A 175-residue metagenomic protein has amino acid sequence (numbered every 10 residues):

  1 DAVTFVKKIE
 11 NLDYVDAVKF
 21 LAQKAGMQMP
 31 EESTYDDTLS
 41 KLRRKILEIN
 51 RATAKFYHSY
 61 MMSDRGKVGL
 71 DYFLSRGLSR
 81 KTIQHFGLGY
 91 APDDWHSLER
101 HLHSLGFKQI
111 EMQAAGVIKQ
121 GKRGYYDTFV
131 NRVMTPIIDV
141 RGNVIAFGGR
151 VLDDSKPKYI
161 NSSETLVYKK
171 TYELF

Functional and structural regions predicted by a protein language model:
D1-F5, A52-F56, V68-Y72, S97-L98: A general alpha-helix detector
D1-K19: Short Cys/His-based metal-binding microdomains
I9-L12, K24-Q28, R76, L105 (+2 more regions): Conserved, well-folded catalytic cores of nucleic-acid-processing and energy-transducing macromolecular machines
D13-Y14, S79-R80, K108: Helix N-cap / loop-to-helix initiation motif
D16-V68: Conserved active-site segments centered on acidic
T38-A52, D71, P92-F175: Phosphate-handling DNA/RNA-contact segment within nucleic-acid enzymes
S59, R65, L70-D71, S75 (+3 more regions): N-acyltransferase acceptor-side catalytic subdomain
